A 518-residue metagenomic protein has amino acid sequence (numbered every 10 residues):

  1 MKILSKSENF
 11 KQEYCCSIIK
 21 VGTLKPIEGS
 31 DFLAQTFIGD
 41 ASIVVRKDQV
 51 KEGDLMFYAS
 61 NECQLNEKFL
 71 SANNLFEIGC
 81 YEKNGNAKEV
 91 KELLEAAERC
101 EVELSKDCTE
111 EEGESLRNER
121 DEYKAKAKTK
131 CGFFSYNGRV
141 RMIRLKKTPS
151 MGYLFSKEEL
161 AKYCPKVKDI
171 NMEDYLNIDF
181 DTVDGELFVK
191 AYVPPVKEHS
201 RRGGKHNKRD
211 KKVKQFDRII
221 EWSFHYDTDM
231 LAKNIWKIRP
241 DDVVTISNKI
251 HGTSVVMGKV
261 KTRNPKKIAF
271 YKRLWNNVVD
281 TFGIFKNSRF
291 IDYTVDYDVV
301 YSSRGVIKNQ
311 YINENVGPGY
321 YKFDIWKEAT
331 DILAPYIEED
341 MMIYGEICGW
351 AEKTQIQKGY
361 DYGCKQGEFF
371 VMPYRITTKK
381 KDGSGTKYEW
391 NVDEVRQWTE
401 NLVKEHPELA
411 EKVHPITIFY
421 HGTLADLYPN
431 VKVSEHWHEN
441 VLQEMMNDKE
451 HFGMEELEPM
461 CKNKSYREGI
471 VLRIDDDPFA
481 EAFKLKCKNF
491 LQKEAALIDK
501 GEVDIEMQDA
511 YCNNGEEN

Functional and structural regions predicted by a protein language model:
K2-N518: Core nucleotide-handling region used for phosphoryl-transfer chemistry
